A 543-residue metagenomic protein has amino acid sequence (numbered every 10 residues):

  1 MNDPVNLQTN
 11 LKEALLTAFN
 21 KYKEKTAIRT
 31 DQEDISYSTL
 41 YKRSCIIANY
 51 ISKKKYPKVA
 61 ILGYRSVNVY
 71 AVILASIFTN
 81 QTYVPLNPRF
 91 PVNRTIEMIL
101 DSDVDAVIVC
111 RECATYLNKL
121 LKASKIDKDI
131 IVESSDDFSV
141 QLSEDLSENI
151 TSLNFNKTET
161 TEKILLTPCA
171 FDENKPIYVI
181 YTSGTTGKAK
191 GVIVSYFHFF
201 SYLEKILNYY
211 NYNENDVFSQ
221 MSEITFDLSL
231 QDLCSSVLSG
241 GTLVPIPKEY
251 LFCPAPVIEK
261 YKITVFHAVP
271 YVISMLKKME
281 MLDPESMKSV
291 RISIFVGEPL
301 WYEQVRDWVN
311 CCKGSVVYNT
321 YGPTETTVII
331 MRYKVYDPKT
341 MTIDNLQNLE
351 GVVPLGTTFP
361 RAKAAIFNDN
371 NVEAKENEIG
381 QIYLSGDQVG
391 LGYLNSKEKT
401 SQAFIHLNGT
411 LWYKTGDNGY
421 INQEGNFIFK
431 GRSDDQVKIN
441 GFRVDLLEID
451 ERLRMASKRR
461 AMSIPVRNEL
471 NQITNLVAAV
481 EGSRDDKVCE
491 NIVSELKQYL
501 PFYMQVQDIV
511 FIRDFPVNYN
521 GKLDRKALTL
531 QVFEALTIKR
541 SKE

Functional and structural regions predicted by a protein language model:
M1, N10-K12, V92, V107-A123 (+4 more regions): AMP-dependent adenylate-forming
D3-L7, L16, E24-K53, P91 (+2 more regions): Conserved AMP-binding/adenylate-forming core of the ANL superfamily
D34, Y50-R89, D105, R111 (+1 more regions): Conserved AMP-binding/adenylate-forming
S36-S38, F171, K175-E204: Conserved AMP-binding A3 loop
S38-A60, F90-D101, E159-K163, E204-Y209 (+3 more regions): ANL superfamily AMP-binding
T161-Y181, Y212-F218, I224, R361: Conserved pre-ATP/AMP-binding loop-to-beta segment of ANL
K190-S219, F226-T264: Conserved AMP-binding/adenylation subdomain of ANL enzymes
L238-G241, V265-H267, K277-E350: Gly/Ser/Thr-rich phosphate-binding loop
